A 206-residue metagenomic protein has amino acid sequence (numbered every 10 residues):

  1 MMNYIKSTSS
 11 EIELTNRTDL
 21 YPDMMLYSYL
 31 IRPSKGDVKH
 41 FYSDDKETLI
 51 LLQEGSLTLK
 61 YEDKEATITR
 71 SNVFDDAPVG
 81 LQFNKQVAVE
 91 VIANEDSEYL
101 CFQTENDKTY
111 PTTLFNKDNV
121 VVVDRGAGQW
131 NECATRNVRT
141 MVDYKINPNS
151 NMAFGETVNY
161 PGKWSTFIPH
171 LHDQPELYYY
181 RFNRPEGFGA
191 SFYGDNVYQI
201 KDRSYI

Functional and structural regions predicted by a protein language model:
M1-S9: Intrinsically disordered, low-complexity terminal regions
T8-H40, E132-L177: A short glycine-rich, His/Asp/Glu-containing loop-to-beta-strand
S28-R32, L49, G80-Q82, C101 (+3 more regions): Conserved hydrophobic/aromatic beta-strand scaffold that supports enzyme active sites
Y29, V38-I92: Extended, compositionally biased flexible segments
D44-K64, P161-G162, D173-I206: Glycine- and acidic-residue-biased ligand/ion/polar-headgroup-sensing regions
N72-T112, E186, I206: Ligand-binding loop in jelly-roll beta-barrel domains
D96-V158: Surface-exposed beta-loop interaction hotspot
